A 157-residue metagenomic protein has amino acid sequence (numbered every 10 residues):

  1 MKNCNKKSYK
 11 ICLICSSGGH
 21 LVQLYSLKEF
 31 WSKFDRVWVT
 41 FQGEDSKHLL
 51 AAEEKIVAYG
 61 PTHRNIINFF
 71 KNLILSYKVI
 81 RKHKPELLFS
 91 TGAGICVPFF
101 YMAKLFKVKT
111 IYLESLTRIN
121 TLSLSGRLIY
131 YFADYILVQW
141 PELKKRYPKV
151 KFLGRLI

Functional and structural regions predicted by a protein language model:
M1-I157: Nucleotide-activated sugar donor-binding and catalytic core shared by glycosyltransferases and related lipid-linked
